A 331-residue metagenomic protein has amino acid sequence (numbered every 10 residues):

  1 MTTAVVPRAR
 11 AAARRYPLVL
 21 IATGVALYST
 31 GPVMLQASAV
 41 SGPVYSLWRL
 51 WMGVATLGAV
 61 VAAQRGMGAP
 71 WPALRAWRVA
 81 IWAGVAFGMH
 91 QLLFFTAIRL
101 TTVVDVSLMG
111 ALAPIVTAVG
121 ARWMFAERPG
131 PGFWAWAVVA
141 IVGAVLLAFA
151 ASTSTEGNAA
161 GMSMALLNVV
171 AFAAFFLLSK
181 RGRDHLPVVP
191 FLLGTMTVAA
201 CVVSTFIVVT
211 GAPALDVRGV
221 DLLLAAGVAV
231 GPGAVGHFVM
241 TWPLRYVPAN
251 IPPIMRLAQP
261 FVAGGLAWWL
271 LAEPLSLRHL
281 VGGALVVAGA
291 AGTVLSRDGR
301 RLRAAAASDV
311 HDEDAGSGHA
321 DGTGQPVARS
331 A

Functional and structural regions predicted by a protein language model:
M1-W48, G53, V85, L93 (+3 more regions): Glycine-/small-residue-enriched transmembrane alpha-helix faces in small-molecule transporters and effluxers
A13-L18, A39-L47, W71-W77, W134 (+3 more regions): Juxtamembrane helix-entry segments on the extracytoplasmic side of multipass membrane proteins
P17-I21, L74-W82, P129-I141, G161-M162 (+1 more regions): Cytoplasmic-side transmembrane-helix entry/capping segments in multi-pass membrane proteins
A26-T30, M34-A37, V60, I81-L100 (+6 more regions): Hydrophobic alpha-helical transmembrane segments of multi-pass membrane transport proteins, especially secondary
S38, Y45, R49, A97 (+7 more regions): Hydrophobic/aromatic residues within transmembrane alpha-helices of multi-pass small-molecule transporters
M52-T56, M109-W123, V139, V198-V202 (+2 more regions): Alpha-helical transmembrane segments of compact multi-pass small-molecule transporters, enriched in specific families
L57, P129-A151, C201-V203, L266 (+1 more regions): Hydrophobic transmembrane alpha-helices of multi-pass small-molecule transport proteins
V294-A307: Membrane-interface capping segments at transmembrane-helix boundaries
